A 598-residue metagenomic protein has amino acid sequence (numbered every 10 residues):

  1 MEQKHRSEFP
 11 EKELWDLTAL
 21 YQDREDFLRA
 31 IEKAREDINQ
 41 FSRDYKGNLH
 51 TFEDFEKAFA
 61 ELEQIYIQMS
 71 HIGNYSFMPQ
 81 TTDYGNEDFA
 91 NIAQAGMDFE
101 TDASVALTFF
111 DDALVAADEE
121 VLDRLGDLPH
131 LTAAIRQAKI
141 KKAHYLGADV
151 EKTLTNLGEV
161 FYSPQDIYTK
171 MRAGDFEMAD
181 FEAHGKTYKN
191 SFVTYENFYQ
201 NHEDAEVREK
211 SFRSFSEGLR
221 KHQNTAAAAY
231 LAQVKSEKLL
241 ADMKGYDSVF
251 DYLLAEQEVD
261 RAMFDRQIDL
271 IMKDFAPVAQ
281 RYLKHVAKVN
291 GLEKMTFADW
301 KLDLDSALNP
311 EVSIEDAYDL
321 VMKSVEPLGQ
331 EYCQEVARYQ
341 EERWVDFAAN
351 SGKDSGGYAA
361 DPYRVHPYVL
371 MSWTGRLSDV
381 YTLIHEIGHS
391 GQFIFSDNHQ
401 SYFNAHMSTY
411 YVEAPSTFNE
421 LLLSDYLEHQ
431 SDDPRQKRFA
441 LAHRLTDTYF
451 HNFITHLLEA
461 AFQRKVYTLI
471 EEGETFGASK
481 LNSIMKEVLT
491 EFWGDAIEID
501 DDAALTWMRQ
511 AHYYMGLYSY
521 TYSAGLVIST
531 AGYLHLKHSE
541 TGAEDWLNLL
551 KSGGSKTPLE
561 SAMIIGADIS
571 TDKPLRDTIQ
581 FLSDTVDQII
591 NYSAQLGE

Functional and structural regions predicted by a protein language model:
M1-S306, Y318, N591-E598: A well-structured
E8-E11, Q22, F110, L114-V115 (+12 more regions): C-terminal, non-catalytic "cap/extension" segments appended to globular domains
G245, T374-I394, S416, L421 (+2 more regions): Active-site recognition of the HExxH zinc-binding catalytic motif
K288-P327, C333, Q392, F439-L441 (+3 more regions): Long, K/E/R/D-enriched contiguous segments that form extended
A307-V312, V345-V365: Catalytic zinc-binding patch centered on the HExxH motif and its immediate surroundings that defines zinc-dependent
N309-I314, P362-I384: Short pre-active-site segment immediately N-terminal to the catalytic Zn-binding motif
K323-Q334, A360, H389, F393-S401 (+1 more regions): Conserved helix-loop functional segments at active or binding sites
M407-Q436, L445-D447, H451, G525: Post-HExxH zinc-binding segment in Zn-dependent metallohydrolases
